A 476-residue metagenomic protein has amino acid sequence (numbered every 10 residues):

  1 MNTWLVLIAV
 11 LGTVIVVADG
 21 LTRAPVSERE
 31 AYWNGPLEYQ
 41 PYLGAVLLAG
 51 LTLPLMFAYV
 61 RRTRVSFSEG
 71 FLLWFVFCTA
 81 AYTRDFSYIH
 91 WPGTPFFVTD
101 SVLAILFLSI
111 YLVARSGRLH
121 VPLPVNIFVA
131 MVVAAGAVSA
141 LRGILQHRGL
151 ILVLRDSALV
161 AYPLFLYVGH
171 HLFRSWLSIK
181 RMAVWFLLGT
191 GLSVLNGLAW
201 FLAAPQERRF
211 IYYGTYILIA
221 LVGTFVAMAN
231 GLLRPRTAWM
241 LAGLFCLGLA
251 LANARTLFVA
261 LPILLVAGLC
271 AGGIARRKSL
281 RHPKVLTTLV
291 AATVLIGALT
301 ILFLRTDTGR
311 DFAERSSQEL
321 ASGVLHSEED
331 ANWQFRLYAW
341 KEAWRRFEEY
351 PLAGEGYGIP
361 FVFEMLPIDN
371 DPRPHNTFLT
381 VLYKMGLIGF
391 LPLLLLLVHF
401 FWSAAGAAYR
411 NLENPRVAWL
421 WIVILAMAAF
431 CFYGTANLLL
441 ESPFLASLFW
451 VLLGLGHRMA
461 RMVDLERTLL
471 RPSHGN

Functional and structural regions predicted by a protein language model:
M1-V17, F107, V133-L141, V160-R276 (+5 more regions): Alpha-helical transmembrane segments of multi-pass inner-membrane proteins
N2-R115, V138-G143, F430, V451: N-terminal signal-anchor transmembrane segment
L7, L11-R23, L247, L251 (+2 more regions): A membrane-periplasm/extracellular boundary helix in multi-pass inner-membrane enzymes that assemble envelope glycans
G12-D19, I105-F107, V222-V226, L265 (+1 more regions): Transmembrane alpha-helices of multi-pass inner-membrane enzymes
L47-T63, V102-G117, I219-G231, I388-N411 (+1 more regions): Hydrophobic, aromatic-rich transmembrane alpha-helices and their immediate juxtamembrane boundary segments
A58-G70, L112-F128, A227-M240, R276-L286 (+1 more regions): Membrane-interface helix-loop-helix junctions at transmembrane boundaries of multi-pass membrane enzymes, predominantly
L73-F77, T190, Y383-M385, A404-A436 (+1 more regions): Loop-to-helix entry and N-terminal half of a specific, functionally important transmembrane alpha helix in multi-pass
Q206, V324-M385, A408-N411: Long extracytoplasmic/lumenal interhelical loops at the membrane interface of multi-pass membrane proteins
